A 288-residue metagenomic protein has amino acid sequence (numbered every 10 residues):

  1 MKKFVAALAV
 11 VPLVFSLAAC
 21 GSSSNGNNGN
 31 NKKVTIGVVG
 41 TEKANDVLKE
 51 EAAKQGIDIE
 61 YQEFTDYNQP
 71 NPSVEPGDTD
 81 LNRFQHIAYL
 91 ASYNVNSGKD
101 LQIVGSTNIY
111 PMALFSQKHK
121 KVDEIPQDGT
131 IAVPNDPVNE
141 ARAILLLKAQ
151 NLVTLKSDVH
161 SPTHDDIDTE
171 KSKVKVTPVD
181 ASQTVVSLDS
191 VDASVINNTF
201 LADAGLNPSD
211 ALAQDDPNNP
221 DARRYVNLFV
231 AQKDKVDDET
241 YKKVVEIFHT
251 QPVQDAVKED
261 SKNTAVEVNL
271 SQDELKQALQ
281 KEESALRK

Functional and structural regions predicted by a protein language model:
F15-A19: C-terminal motif of bacterial Sec signal peptides marking the signal peptidase cleavage site
G21-S23: Bacterial signal peptide processing site
G29-T41, I57-E63, G129-I131: Short, well-ordered beta-strand elements
K32-V34, K43-N45, K54, L188-A193 (+1 more regions): An extracytoplasmic/periplasmic, membrane-proximal ligand-sensing/linker region
Q62-P72, V159-V186: Short helix-initiation/N-cap motifs at beta->coil->alpha
S92-V104, K118-K120, S190, A204-D216: Ligand-binding "clamshell"
V104-V153: A conserved helix-loop-strand patch within extracytoplasmic ligand-binding domains of the periplasmic binding
P111-V122, Y225-K243: A bilobed periplasmic-binding-protein/Venus flytrap-type ligand-binding module shared by bacterial periplasmic
